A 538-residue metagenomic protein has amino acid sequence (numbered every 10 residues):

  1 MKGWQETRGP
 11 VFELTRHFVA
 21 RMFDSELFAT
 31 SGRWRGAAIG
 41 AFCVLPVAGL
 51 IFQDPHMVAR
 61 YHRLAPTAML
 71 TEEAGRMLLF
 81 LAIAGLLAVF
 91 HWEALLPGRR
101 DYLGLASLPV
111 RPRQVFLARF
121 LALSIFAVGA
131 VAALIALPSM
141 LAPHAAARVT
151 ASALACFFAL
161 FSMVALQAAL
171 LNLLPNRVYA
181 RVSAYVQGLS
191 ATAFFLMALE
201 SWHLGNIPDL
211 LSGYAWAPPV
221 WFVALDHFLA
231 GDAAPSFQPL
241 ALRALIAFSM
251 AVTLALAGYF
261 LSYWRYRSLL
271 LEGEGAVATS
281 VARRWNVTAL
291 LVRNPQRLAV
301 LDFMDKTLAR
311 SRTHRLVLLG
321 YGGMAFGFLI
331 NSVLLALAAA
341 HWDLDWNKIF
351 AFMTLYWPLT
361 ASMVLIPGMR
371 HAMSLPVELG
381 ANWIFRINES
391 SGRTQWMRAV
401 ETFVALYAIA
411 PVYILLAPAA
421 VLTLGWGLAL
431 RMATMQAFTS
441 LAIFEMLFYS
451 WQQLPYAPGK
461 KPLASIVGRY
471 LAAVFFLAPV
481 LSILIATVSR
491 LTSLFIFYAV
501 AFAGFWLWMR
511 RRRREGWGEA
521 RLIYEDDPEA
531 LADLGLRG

Functional and structural regions predicted by a protein language model:
M1-Y102, R111-F385, G392-G538: Hydrophobic alpha-helical transmembrane segments of membrane proteins
S107, I387: Glycine-rich nucleotide cofactor-binding loops and adjacent beta-alpha elements of adenine nucleotide/dinucleotide sites
